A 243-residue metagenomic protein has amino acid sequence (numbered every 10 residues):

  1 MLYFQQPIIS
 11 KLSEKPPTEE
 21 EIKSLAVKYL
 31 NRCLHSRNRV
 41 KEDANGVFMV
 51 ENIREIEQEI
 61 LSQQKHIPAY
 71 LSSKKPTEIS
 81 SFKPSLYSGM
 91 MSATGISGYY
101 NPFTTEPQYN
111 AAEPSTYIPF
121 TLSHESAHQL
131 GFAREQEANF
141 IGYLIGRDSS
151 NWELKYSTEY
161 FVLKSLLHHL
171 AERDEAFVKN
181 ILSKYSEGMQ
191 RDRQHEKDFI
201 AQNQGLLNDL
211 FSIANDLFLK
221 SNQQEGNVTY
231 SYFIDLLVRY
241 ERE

Functional and structural regions predicted by a protein language model:
L2-S62: Membrane-interface segments at or immediately adjacent to transmembrane helices that form the boundary between
L12-E20, M49-R54, Q108-A112, E125-L130 (+1 more regions): Second-shell loop/turn segments in exported
C33, R37-V40, I67-L71, A111 (+6 more regions): Sec/Tat-exported extracytoplasmic proteins
N38-T105, A111, S115: Auxiliary, metal-adjacent structural segments of Zn-dependent hydrolase domains
A111-P119, G131-E135, Y156: Solvent-exposed, acidic/flexible segments
F120-N139, Y143-L144: Active-site recognition of the HExxH zinc-binding catalytic motif
F140-G188: Active-site/pore-lining binding-face segments in mid-to-C-terminal subdomains
G188-E243: Pan-zinc metallopeptidase signature
